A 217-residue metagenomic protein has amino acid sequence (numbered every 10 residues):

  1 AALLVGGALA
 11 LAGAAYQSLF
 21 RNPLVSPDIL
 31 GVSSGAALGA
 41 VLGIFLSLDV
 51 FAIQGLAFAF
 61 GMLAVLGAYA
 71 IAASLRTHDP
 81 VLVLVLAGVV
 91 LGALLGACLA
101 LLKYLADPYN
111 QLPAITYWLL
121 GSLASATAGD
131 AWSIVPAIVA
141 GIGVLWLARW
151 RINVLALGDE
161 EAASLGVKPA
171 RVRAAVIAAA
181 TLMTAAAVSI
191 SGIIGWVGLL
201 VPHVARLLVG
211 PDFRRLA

Functional and structural regions predicted by a protein language model:
A1-A217: Alpha-helical transmembrane segments in inner-membrane proteins
